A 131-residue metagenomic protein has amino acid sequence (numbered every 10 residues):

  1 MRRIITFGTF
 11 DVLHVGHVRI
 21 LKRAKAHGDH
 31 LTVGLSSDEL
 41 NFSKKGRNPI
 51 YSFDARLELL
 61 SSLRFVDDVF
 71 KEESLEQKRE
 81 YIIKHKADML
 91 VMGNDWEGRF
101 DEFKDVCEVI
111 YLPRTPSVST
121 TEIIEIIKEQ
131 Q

Functional and structural regions predicted by a protein language model:
M1-Q131: Nucleotidyltransferase catalytic core that binds NTPs
